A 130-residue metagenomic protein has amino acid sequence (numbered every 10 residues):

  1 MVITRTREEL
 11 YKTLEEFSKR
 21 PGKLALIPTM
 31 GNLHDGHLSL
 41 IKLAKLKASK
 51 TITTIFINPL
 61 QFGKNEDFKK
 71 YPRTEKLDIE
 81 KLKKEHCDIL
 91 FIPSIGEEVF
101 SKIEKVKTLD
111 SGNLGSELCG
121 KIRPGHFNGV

Functional and structural regions predicted by a protein language model:
M1-V130: Nucleotidyltransferase catalytic core that binds NTPs
